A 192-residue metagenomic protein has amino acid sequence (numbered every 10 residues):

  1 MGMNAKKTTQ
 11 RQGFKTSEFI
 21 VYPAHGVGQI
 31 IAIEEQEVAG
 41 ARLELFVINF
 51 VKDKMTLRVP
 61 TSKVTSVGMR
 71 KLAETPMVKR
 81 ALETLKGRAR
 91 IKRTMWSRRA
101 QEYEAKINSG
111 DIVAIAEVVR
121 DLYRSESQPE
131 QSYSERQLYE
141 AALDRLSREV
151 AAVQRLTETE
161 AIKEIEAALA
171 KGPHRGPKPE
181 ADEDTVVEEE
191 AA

Functional and structural regions predicted by a protein language model:
M1-T16: Mixed-charge, Lys/Arg-rich low-complexity intrinsically disordered regions
G28-I30: Conserved hydrophobic positions within beta-strands
E37-V47: Short, solvent-exposed secondary-structure boundary/capping segments
V47-N49, D53-S62: A short macromolecule-binding patch
S62-M69: Structured surface patches comprising rigid loops and adjacent beta-strands/short helices at the edges of well-ordered
R70-A192: Charge/polar-rich, low-complexity and marginally structured segments
